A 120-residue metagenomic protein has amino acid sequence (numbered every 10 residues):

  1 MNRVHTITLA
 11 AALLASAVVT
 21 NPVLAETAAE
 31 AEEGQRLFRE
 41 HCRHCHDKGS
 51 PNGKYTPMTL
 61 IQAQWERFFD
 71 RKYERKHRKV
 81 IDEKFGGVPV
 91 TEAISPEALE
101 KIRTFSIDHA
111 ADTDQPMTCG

Functional and structural regions predicted by a protein language model:
M1-L9: Bacterial N-terminal signal peptides that target proteins for export
A10-A17: Bacterial N-terminal signal peptides
T20-L37, G53: Electrostatic cytochrome c docking/interface patches
R39-G49, I102: The canonical Cys-X-X-Cys-His
G53-L60: Short cysteine/histidine-rich zinc-coordinating motifs and their immediately flanking basic loops
D70-I94: Short Fe-S-cluster ligation motifs
G87-G120: C-terminal capping alpha-helices of c-type cytochrome domains
